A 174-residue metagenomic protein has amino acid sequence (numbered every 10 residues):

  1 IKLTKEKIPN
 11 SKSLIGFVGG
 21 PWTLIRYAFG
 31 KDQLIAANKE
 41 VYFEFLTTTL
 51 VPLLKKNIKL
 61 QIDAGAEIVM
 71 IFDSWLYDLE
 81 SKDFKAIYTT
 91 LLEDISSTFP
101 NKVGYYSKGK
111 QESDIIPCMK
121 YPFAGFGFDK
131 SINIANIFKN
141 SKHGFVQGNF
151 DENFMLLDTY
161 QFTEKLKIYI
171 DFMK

Functional and structural regions predicted by a protein language model:
I1-K12, S81-V103, K139-H143: Alpha-helix-loop-beta-strand connector modules within alpha/beta enzyme cores
I1-L60: Active-site-proximal, glycine-rich beta->alpha crossover segments in alpha/beta enzymes that shape flexible
T4, L54, Q61, Y88 (+2 more regions): Conserved, mostly hydrophobic/aromatic
F17-A37, A64-I87: Active-site-proximal loop/short-helix segments that contain or immediately flank catalytic acid/base residue(s)
I25-D32, K82-T89, Q111-M119, I137-S141: Distinct, well-ordered alpha-helical segments
A37-T49, L53, L79-L91, L157-K165: Alpha-helix N-cap and loop-to-helix initiation/capping positions
L54, I58-D73, M173-K174: Active-site groove signature of glycoside hydrolases
S96, P100-K174: Catalytic-face loop-and-helix region of soluble metabolic enzyme cores
